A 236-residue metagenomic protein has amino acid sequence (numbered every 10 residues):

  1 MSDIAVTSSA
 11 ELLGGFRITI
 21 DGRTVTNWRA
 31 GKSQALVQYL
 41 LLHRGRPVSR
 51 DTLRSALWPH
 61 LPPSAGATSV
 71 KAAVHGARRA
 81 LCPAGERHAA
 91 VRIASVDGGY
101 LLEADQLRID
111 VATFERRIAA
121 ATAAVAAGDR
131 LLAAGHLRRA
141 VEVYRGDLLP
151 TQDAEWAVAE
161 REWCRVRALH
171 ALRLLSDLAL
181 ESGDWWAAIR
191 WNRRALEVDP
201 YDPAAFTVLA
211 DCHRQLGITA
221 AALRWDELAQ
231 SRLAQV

Functional and structural regions predicted by a protein language model:
M1-R194, D199-A204, R214-Q235: Intrinsically disordered, low-complexity protein-interaction/activation regions
